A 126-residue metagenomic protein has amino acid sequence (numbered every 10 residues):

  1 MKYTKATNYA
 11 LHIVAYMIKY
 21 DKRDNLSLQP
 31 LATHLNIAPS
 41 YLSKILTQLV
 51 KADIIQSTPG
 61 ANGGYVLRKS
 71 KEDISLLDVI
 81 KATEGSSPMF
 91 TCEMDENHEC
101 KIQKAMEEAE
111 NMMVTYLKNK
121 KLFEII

Functional and structural regions predicted by a protein language model:
V14, L46-T47: Short, hydrophobic-biased segments on the C-terminal half of alpha helices that form "recognition helices"
L26-N36: A short alpha-helical element within helix-turn-helix/winged-helix DNA-binding domains across DNA-binding proteins
T33, V50-K51: Alpha-helical residues within the helix-turn-helix
A52-L67: Beta-hairpin "wing" of winged helix-turn-helix
R68-I126: Non-DNA-binding regulatory cores of transcription-related proteins, predominantly C-terminal effector-binding
